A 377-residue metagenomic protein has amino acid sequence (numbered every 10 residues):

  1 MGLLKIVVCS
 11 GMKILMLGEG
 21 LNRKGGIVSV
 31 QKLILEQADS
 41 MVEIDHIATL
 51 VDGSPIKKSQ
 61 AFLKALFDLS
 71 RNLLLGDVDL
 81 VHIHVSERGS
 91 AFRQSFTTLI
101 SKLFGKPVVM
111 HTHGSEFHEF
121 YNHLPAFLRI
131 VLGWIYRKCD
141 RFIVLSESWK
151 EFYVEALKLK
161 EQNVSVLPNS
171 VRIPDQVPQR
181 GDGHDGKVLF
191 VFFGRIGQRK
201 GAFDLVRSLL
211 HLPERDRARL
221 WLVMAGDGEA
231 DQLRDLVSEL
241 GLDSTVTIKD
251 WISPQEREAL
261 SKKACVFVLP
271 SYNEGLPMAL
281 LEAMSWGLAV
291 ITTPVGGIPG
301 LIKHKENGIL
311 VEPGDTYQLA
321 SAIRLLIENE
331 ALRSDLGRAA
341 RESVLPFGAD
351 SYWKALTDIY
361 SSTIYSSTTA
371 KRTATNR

Functional and structural regions predicted by a protein language model:
L15-L17, D182-L209, V223: Conserved donor-binding/catalytic core segment of Leloir-type glycosyltransferases
A48-D52, F193, L220-R234, D250-W251: Glycosyltransferase donor-sugar binding loop
V131-Q176: Donor nucleotide-sugar binding/catalytic pocket of nucleotide-sugar-dependent glycosyltransferases
R234-I252: Nucleotide-activated donor-binding/catalytic signature segment of Leloir-type glycosyltransferases, i.e., the conserved
W251-I252, A259-A264: Short alpha-helical donor nucleotide-sugar binding micro-motif in glycosyltransferases
Y272: Aromatic "clamp/platform" in nucleotide-sugar-dependent glycosyltransferases that forms part of the donor/acceptor
A289-T292: Short hydrophobic beta-strand element within catalytic cores of glycosyltransferases and related nucleotide-activated
H304-K305, I309-T316, L325-E330, L345: Conserved acidic donor-binding segment of nucleotide-sugar-dependent glycosyltransferases
